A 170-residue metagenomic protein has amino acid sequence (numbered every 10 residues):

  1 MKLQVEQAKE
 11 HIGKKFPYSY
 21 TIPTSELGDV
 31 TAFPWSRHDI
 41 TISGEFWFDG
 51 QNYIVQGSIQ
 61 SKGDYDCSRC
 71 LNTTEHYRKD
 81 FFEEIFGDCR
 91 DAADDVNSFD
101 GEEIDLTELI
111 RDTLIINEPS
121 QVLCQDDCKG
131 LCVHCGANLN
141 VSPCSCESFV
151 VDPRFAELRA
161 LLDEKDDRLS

Functional and structural regions predicted by a protein language model:
M1-S170: Structured interface patches
